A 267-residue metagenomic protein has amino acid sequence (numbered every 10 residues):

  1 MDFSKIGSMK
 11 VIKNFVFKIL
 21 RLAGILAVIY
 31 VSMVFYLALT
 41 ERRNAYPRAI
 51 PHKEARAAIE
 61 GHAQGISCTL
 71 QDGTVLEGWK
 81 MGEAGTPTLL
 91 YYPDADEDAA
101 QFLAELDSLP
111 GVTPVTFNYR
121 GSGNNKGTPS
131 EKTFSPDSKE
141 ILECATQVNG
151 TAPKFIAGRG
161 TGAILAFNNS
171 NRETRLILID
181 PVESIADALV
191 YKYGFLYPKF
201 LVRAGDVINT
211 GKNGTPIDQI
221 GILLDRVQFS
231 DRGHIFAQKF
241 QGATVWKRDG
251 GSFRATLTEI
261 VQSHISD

Functional and structural regions predicted by a protein language model:
D2-E60: N-terminal membrane-anchoring alpha-helices
I50-G82: N-terminal cap/lid segment of alpha/beta-hydrolase-fold proteins
V75-C144: Membrane-embedded segments
T86-P87, V112, T151-P153, T174 (+1 more regions): Short coil/turn segments at beta-strand junctions that form active-site/ligand-binding loops
N149-G160: Alpha/beta-hydrolase fold nucleophile elbow
A163-N213: Hydrolase active-site cap/lid region
Y197-Q241: The feature captures the conserved acid-bearing segment of alpha/beta-hydrolase catalytic domains
D231-H234, Q238-D267: C-terminal catalytic histidine-bearing segment of alpha/beta-hydrolase fold enzymes
